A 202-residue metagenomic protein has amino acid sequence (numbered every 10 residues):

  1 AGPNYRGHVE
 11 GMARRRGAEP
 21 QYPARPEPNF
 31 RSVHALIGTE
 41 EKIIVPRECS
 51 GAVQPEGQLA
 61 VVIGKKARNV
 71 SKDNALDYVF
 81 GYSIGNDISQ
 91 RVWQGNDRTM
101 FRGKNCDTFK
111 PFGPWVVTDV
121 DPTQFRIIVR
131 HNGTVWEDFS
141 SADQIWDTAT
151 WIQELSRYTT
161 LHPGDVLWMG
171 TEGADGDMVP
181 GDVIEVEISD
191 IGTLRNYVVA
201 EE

Functional and structural regions predicted by a protein language model:
A1-E48: Extended, compositionally biased flexible segments
N4, H8-E10, R91-E202: Catalytic-pocket segment enriched in acidic/His residues
E10-M12, T39-K42, E48, V70-A75 (+2 more regions): A short secondary-structure junction signal
G11, F30, T39, P46 (+5 more regions): Short beta-strand-to-turn element immediately C-terminal to the catalytic PLP-Schiff-base lysine in fold type I
E19-Y22, P28, A35-I37, S50-P55 (+6 more regions): Solvent-exposed alpha-helices and their adjacent loops that cap or buttress functional pockets in soluble metabolic
P26-P28, H34-A35, K42, Q58-A60 (+5 more regions): Structural motif
N29, A60-K65, W151-Q153, G164: Short, conserved beta-strand element in jelly-roll/cupin
G38-A75, F80, G85-I88: Non-heme Fe(II) oxygenase catalytic core, chiefly the N-lobe of the double-stranded beta-helix
